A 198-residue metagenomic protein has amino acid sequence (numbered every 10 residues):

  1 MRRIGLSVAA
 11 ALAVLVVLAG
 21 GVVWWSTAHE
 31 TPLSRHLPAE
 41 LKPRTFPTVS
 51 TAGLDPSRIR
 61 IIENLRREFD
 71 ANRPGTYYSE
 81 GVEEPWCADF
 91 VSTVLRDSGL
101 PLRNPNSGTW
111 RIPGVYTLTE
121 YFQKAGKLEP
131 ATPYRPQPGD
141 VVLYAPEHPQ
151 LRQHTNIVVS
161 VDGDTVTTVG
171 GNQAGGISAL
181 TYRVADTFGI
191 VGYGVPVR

Functional and structural regions predicted by a protein language model:
R2-V17, V23-H29, H148, R152-R198: Aromatic- and glycine-rich peptidoglycan recognition patches
R2-W24, R35-P43, T48, R96-K124: Activation targets extended, charge/polar-rich intrinsically disordered C-terminal tails
V14-L15, R58-I59, R111, Y134 (+1 more regions): Alpha-helical interaction segments
W25-N104: N-terminal capping segments
T51-D55, R103-A174: ...with weaker cross-activation on analogous glycine-rich loops/strands in unrelated enzymes
P56-E63, P113-Y116, F188: Generic alpha-helical secondary structure signal
E68, N72, A125-K127, I190-G192: Short, intrinsically disordered/low-complexity patches at protein termini and at juxtamembrane boundaries
